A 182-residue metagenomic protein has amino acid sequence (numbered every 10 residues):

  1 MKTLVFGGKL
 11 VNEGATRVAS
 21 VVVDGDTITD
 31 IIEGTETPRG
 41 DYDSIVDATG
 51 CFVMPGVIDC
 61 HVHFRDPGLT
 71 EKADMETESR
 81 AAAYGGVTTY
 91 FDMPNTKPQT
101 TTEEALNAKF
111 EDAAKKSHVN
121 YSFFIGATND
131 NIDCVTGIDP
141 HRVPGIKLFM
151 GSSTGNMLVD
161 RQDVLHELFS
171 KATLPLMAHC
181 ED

Functional and structural regions predicted by a protein language model:
M1-L4, K9-P55: Histidine-rich, glycine-flanked metal-binding segment
K2, A15, R39, Y84 (+2 more regions): Alpha-helix termination/capping residues and helix-transition junctions
G8, V21, D26, G50 (+6 more regions): Divalent metal-coordination and catalytic microenvironments
T27, E33, V62-F64, N95 (+1 more regions): Short, glycine/acidic-enriched loop or turn micro-motifs at the edges of active sites
I45, I58, I146: Receiver (REC) domain switch-region micro-motif
C51-K116: Metal-associated gating/positioning segment near the N- to mid-region
T96-N107, E111-D182: Histidine/acidic-residue-rich, glycine-tolerant segments that coordinate divalent metal ions
